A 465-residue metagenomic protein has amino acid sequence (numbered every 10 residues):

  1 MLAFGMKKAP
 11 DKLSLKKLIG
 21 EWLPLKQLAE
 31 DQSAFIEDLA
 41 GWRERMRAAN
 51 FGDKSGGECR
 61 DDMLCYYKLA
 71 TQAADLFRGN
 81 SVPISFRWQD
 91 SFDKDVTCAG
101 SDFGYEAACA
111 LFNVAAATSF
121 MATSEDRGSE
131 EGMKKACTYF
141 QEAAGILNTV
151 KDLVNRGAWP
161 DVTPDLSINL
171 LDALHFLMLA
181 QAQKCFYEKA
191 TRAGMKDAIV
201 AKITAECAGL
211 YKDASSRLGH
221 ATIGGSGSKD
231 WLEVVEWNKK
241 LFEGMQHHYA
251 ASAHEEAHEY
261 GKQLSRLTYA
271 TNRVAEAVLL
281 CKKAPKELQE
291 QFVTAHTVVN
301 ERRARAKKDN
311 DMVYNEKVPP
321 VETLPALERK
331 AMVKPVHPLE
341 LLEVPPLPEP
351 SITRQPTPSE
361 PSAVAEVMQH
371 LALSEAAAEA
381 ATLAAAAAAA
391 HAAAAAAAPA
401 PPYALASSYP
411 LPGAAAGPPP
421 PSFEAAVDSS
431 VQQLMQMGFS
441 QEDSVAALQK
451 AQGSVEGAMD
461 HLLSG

Functional and structural regions predicted by a protein language model:
M1-G104, D165-L166, R192-K202, G219-N238 (+2 more regions): Eukaryotic intrinsically disordered, low-complexity segments enriched for acidic and Ser/Thr/Pro residues that serve as
D75-D90, A107, N113-V114, E142 (+1 more regions): Aromatic-rich surface patch/π-platform used for binding flat ligands and interfaces
F103, A110, I168, H175 (+6 more regions): Eukaryote-biased feature marking scaffold/signaling PDZ-domain proteins and nuclear chromatin regulators
L111-F112, A116-E142, L147-L218: Amphipathic alpha-helical interface segments within eukaryotic helical scaffold and small GTPase-regulatory domains
F112, L177, K240-F242, H247-H248 (+1 more regions): Alpha-helical tetratricopeptide repeat
F120, R127, N148, D152-N155 (+13 more regions): Short amphipathic alpha-helices and their capping/turn residues within compact interaction modules
T123, C137, A144, E188 (+7 more regions): Amphipathic alpha-helical interaction motifs in eukaryotic regulatory proteins
A404-G465: Short, amphipathic alpha-helical interaction segments embedded in low-complexity terminal/linker regions of eukaryotic
